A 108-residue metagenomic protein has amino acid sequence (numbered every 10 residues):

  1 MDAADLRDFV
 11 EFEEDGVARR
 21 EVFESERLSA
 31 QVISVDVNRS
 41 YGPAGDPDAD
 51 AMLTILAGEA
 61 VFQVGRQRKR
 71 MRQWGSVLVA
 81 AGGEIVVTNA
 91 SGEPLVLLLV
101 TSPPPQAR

Functional and structural regions predicted by a protein language model:
M1-Q31, G42-P43, R108: A short, N-terminal "cap"/entry segment at the start of jelly-roll beta-barrel domains of the cupin/DSBH fold
E24-E26, P47, L56, A81 (+1 more regions): Short loop/turn positions at the edges of beta-strands in beta-sheet-rich folds
L28, V37, D48, Q67 (+2 more regions): A generic "binding-loop/recognition-motif" signal
S34-D36, G45-F62: Short, conserved beta-strand element in jelly-roll/cupin
G42-P43, F62-Q63, V79, I85-G92: Short beta-strand His + acidic residue motifs that chelate non-heme Fe in jelly-roll/DSBH and cupin folds
G65-G82: Short acidic-glycine-tyrosine-enriched beta hairpin
E93-R108: A short hydrophobic beta-strand segment most commonly corresponding to one strand of the jelly-roll/cupin
